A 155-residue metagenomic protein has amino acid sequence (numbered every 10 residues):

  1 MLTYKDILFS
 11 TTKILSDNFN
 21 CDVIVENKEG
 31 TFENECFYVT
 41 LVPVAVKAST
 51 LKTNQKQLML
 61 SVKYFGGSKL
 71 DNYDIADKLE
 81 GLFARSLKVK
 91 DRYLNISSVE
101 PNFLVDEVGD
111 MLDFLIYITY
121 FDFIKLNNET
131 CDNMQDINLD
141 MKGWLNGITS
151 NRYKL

Functional and structural regions predicted by a protein language model:
M1-D22, V44-L155: Charged, amphipathic alpha-helical segments and their flanking helix caps
D22-K28: A short acidic/basic microdomain associated with nuclease active sites
K28-E33, L104-V108: A short beta-turn/loop motif at secondary-structure boundaries
N34-V42: A short, hydrophobic beta-strand-centered structural micro-motif
